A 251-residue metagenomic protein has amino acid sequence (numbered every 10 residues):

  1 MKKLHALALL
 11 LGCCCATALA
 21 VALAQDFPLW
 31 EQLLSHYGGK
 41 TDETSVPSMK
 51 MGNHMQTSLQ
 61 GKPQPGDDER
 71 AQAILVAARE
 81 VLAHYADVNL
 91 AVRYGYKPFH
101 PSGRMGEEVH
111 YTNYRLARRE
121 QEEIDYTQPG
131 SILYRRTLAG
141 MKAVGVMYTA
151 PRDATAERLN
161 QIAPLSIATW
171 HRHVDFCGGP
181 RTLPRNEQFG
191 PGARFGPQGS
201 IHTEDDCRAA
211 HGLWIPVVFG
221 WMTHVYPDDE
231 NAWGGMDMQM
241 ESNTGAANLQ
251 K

Functional and structural regions predicted by a protein language model:
M1-L4: Positively charged n-region of N-terminal signal peptides that target proteins for export
A8-A18: Bacterial N-terminal signal peptides
V21-Q25: Boundary of Sec targeting at the N-terminus
F27-I132, T137-K251: Primary mode marks residue(s) on the alpha4-beta5-alpha5 output face of response regulator receiver
